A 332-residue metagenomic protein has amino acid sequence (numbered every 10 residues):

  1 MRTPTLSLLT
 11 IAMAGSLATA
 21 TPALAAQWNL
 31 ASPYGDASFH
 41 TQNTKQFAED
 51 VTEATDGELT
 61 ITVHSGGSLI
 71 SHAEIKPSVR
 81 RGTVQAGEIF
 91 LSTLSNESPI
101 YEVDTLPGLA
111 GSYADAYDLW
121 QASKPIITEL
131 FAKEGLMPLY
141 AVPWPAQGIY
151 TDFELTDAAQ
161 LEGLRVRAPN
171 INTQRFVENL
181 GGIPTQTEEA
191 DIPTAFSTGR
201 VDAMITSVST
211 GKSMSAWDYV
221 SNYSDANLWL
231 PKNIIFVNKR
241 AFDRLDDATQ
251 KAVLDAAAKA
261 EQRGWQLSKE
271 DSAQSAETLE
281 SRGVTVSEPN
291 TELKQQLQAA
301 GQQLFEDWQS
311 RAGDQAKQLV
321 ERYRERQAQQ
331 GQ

Functional and structural regions predicted by a protein language model:
M1-L9: Bacterial N-terminal signal peptides that target proteins for export
T10-L17: Hydrophobic helical h-region of N-terminal Sec-dependent signal peptides in bacterial secretory/periplasmic proteins
T19-A25: Sec/Tat signal peptide C-region and signal peptidase I cleavage site
A26-Y117, S123-Q332: N-terminal secretory/targeting leader peptides
